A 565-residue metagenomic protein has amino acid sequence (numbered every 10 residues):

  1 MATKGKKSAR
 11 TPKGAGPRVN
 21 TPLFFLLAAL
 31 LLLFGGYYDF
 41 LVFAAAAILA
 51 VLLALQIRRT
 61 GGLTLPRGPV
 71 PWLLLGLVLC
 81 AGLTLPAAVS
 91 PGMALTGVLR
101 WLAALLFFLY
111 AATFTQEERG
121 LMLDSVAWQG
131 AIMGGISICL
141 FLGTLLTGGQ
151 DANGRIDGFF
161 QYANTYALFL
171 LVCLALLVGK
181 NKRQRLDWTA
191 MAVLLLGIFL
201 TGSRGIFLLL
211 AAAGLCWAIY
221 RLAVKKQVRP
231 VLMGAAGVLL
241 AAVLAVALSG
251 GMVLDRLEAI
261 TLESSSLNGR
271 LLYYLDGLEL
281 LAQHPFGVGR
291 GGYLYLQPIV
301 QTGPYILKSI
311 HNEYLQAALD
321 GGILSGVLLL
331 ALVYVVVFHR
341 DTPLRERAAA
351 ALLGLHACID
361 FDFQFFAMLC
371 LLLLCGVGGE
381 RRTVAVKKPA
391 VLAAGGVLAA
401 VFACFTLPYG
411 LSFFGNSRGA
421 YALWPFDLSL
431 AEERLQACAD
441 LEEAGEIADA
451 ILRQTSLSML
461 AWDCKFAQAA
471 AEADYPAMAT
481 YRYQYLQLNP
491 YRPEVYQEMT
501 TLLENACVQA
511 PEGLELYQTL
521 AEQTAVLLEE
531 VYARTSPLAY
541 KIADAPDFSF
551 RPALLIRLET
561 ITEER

Functional and structural regions predicted by a protein language model:
M1-L83, V89-W128, K180-W188, L215-G234 (+7 more regions): Transmembrane signal-anchor hairpin modules in multi-pass inner-membrane enzymes, especially those that act on
N20-L33, A45-A54, A81-L85, T96-Y110 (+6 more regions): Alpha-helical transmembrane segments of multi-pass inner-membrane proteins
A29-F34, C80-V89, G135-G149, A245-V253 (+3 more regions): Membrane-interface helix-loop junctions at the exits of transmembrane helices
V89-P91, N153-T165, S266-L271, S309-D320 (+1 more regions): Short aromatic-rich membrane-water interface segments that cap or initiate transmembrane helices in multi-pass membrane
F114, G148-A152, S265-G269, Y273 (+3 more regions): Juxtamembrane loop-helix boundary motifs flanking transmembrane segments in multi-pass membrane proteins
G120, F141-T144, I198-G202, I206 (+3 more regions): A membrane-periplasm/extracellular boundary helix in multi-pass inner-membrane enzymes that assemble envelope glycans
L271-L307, G321-L328: TM-adjacent membrane-interface loops and short helices in multi-pass inner/ER membrane proteins
L329-G419: Long, contiguous interaction/recruitment modules in multidomain scaffold/adaptor proteins
